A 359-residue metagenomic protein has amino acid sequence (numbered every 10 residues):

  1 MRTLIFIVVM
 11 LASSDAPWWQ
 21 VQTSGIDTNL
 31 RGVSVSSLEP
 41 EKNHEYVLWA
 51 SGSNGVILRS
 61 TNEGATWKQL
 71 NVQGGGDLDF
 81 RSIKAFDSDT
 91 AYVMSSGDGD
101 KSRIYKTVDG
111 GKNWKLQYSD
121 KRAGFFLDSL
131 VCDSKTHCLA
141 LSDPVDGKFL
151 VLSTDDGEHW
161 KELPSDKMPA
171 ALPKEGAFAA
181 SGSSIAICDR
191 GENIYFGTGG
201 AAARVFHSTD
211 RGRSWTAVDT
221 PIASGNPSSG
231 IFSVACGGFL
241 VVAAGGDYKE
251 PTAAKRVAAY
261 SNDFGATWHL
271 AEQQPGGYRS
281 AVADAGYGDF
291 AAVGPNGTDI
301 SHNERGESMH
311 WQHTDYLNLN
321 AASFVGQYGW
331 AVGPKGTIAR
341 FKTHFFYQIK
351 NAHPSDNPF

Functional and structural regions predicted by a protein language model:
T3-L11: Sec-dependent N-terminal signal peptides
D15-P354, F359: Residue-level hotspots at or immediately adjacent to binding/recognition sites across diverse folds
